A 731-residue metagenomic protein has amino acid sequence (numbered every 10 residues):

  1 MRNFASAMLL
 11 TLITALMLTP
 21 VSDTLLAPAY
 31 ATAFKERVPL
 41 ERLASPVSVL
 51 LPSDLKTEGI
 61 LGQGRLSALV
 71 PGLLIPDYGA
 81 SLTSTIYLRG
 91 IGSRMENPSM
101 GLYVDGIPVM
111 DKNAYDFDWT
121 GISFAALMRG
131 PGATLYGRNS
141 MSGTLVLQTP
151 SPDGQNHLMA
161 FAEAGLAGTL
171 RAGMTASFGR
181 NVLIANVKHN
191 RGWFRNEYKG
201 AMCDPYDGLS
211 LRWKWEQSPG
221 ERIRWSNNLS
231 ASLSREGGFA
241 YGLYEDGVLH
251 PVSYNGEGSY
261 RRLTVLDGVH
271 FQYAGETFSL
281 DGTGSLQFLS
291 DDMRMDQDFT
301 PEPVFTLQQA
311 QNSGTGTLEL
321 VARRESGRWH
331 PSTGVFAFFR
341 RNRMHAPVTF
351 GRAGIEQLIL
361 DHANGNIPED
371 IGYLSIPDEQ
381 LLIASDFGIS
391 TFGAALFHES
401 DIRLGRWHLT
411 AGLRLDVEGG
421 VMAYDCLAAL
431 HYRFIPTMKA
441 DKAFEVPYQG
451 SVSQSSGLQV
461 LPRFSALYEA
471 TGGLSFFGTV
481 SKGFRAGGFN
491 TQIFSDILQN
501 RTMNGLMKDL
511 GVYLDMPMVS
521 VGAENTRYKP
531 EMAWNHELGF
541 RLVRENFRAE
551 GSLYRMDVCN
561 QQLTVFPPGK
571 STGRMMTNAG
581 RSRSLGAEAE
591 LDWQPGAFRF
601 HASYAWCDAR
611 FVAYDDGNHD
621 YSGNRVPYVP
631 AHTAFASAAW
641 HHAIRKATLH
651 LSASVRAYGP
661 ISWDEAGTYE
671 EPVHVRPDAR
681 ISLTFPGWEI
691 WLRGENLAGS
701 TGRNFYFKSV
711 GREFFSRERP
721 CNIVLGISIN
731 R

Functional and structural regions predicted by a protein language model:
V47, G64-I107: Extracytoplasmic beta-strand/coil segments of soluble accessory domains associated with Gram-negative outer-membrane
Q63-L66, T85-G90, Y103, N139-F161 (+1 more regions): N-terminal periplasmic accessory domains that precede and gate Gram-negative outer-membrane beta-barrel machines
I107-R129: Short acidic/polar hinge/loop motifs at secondary-structure boundaries that mediate gating or recognition
V146, G154-Q155, E163, T175-E257 (+2 more regions): Periplasmic-side early beta-strands and strand-to-turn transitions of outer-membrane beta-barrels
M174, F178, H270-M295, S475-F477 (+3 more regions): Membrane-embedded beta-barrel scaffold of Gram-negative outer-membrane proteins
K199, F239-S253, D296-T306, P347-A384 (+5 more regions): Solvent-exposed loop segments that connect transmembrane elements
R323-S332, F338, R403-R406, V417 (+3 more regions): Gram-negative outer-membrane beta-barrel transporters
F484, G596, R656-D664, I681-R731: C-terminal beta-signal and adjacent terminal beta-strands/loops of Gram-negative outer-membrane beta-barrel proteins
